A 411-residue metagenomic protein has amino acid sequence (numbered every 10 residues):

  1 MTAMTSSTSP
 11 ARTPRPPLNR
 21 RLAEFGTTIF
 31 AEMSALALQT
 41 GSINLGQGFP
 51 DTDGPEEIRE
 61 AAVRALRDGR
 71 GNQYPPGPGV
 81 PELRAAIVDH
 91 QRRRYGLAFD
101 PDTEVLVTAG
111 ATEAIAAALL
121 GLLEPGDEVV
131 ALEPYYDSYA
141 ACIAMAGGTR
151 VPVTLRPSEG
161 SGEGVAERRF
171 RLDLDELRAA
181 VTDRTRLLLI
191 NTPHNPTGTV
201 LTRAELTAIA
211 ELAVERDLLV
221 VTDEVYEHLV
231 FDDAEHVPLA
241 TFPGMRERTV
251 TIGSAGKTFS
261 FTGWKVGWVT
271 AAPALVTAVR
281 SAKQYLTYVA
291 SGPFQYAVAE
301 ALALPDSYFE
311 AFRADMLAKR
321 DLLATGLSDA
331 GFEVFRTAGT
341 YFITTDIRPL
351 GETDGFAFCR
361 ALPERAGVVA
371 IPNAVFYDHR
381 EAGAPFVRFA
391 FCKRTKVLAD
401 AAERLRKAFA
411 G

Functional and structural regions predicted by a protein language model:
T2-S6, R178-A179, A361-A370, F376-G411: PLP-dependent enzyme catalytic core of the Aspartate aminotransferase-like
T5, F242, R246-L317, G326 (+1 more regions): Conserved core segment of the aminotransferase class I/II
S9-R15, N19-G110, A117, D173 (+2 more regions): N-terminal small-domain helix-loop-helix segment of the aminotransferase-like
T40, A146, E215-R216, A330 (+1 more regions): Helix C-cap/helix->beta junction micro-motif
R67-E211, H228-L229, H236-A240, R246 (+1 more regions): Conserved core of the PLP fold type I
A131, P152, L189, V220-T222 (+2 more regions): Hydrophobic residues in well-ordered beta-strands that form the structural core
A299, D315-A324, V334-I347: Conserved glycine-rich beta-strand-loop-beta hairpin in the small C-terminal domain of fold type I
